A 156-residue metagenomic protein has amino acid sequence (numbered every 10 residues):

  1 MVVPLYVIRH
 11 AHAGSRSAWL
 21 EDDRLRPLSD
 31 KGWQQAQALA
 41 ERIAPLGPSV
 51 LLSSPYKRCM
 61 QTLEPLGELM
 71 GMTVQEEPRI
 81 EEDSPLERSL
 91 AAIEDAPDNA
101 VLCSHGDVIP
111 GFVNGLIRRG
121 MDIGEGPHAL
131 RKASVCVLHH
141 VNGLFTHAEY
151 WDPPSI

Functional and structural regions predicted by a protein language model:
V2-S84, D122-I123, A133: Active-site-proximal alpha-helix that buttresses catalytic centers in soluble enzyme cores
L5-Y6, P97-D107: Generic beta-sheet signal
A13, E87, V108-I109: Short active-site segment of divalent metal-dependent hydrolases/proteases that encodes the spacing between
P45-G47, E94-D98: Glycine-rich phosphate-binding loop signature in dinucleotide/nucleotide-binding domains
E81-I93: Short alpha-helix plus adjacent loop in nuclease-associated cores
G106-D107, N114, R118-E125: Flexible, glycine-rich active-site loops centered on histidine and acidic residues that chelate a metal or position
G120-H147: Domain-level recognition of soluble alpha/beta enzyme cores, biased toward histidine phosphatases/phosphomutases
A148-I156: Short, solvent-exposed aromatic-acidic interface loops
